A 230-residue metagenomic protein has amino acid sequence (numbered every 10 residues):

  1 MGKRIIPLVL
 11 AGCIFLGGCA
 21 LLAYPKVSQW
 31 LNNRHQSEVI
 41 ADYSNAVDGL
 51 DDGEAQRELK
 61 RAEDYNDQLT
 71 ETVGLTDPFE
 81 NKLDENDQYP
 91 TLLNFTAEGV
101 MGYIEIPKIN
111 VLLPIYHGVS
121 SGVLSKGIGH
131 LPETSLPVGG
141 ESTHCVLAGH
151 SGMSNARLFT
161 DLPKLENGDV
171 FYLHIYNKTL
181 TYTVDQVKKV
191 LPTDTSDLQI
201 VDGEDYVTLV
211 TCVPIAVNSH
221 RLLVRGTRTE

Functional and structural regions predicted by a protein language model:
M1-F15: N-terminal Sec-pathway targeting helices
F15-E230: Solvent-exposed, non-transmembrane regions of membrane-associated and secreted proteins
